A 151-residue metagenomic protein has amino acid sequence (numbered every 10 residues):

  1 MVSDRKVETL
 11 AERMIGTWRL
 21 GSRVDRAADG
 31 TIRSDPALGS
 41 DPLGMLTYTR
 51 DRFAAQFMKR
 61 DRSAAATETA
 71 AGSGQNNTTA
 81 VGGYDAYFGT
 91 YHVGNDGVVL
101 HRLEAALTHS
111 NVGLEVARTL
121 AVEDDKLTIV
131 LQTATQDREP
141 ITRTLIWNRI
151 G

Functional and structural regions predicted by a protein language model:
M1-G151: Lipid interaction determinants
